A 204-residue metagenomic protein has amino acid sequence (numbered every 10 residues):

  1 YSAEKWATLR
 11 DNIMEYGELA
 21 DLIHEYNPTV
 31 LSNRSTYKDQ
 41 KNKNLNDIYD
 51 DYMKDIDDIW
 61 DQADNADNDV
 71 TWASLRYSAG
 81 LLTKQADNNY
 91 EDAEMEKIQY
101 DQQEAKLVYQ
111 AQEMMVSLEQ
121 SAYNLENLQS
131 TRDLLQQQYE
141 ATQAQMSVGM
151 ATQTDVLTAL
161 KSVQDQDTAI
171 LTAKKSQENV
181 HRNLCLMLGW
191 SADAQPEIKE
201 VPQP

Functional and structural regions predicted by a protein language model:
Y1-W60, D64-D67, T71, S78 (+6 more regions): Bacterial Sec-pathway N-terminal export signals of envelope proteins
Y16-A20, M115, Q136, L160 (+1 more regions): Extracytoplasmic/secreted envelope proteins and their assembly/folding machinery, especially bacterial periplasmic
L82, A86, E96-Q103, D165-H181: Amphipathic alpha-helical coiled-coil segments
N88-E94, R132-Q136: Helix-turn-helix repeat elements of alpha-solenoid scaffolds
N124-T172: Charged, solvent-exposed structural "stalk/scaffold" segments of large extracytoplasmic/peripheral assemblies
S176-K199: Short amphipathic coiled-coil heptad-repeat segments
